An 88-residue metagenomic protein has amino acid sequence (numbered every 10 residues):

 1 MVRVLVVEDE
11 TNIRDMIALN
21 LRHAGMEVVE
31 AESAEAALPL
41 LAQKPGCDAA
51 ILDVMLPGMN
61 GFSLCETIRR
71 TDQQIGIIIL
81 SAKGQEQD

Functional and structural regions predicted by a protein language model:
E8: Conserved acidic carboxylate
R14, P57, Q85: The feature encodes the CheY-like receiver
D15-H23: Charged docking surfaces used in two-component/phosphorelay signaling
E30-A49: Acidic, metal-coordinating helix/loop segments flanking the phosphotransfer/catalytic sites of two-component signaling
S33, N60-S63: Acidic catalytic/metal-coordinating carboxylates
G46-D48, D72-G76: His-Asp phosphorelay/catalytic-motif detector in bacterial-type signaling
D53, S81: Active-site residues of response regulator receiver
F62-Q73: Short amphipathic alpha-helix used as the core "switch/output" element in two-component signaling
